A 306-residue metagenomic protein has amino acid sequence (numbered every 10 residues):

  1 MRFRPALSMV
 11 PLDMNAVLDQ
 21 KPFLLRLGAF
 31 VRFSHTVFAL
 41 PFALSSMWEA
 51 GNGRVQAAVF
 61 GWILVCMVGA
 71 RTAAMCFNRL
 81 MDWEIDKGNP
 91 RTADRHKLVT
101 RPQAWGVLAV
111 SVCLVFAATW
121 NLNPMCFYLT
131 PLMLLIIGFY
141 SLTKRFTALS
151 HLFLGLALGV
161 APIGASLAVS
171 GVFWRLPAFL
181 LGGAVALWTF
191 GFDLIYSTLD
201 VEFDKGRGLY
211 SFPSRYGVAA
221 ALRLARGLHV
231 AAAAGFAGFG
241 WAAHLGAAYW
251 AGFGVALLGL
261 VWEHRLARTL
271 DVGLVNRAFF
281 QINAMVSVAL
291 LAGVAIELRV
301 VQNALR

Functional and structural regions predicted by a protein language model:
R2, L7-A29, N303-R306: Transit-peptide-like, low-complexity N-terminal presequences and other terminal intrinsically disordered regions
P11-L25, M75-V99, L194-A219, L266-V275: Cytosolic, membrane-interface loops and tails of multi-pass inner-membrane proteins
K21-L25, W241-R306: Extended hydrophobic alpha-helices typical of membrane-associated regions
L24, G28, V65, T72-A73 (+3 more regions): Intramembrane alpha-helical segments
P41-S46, L154-V169, R215, F280-V294: Small-residue-rich segments of transmembrane alpha-helices in multi-pass membrane proteins, especially helix faces
S45-L64, L114-Y128, I163-G183, G235-W250 (+1 more regions): Helix-coil boundary and interhelical linker segments in multi-pass alpha-helical membrane proteins
F60-M67, W83-T130, G206-F253, V286 (+1 more regions): Multi-pass membrane catalytic core of lipid/isoprenoid biosynthesis enzymes
C66-N78, I137-S141, A184-F192, Y196 (+1 more regions): Alpha-helical transmembrane segments of multi-pass membrane proteins
